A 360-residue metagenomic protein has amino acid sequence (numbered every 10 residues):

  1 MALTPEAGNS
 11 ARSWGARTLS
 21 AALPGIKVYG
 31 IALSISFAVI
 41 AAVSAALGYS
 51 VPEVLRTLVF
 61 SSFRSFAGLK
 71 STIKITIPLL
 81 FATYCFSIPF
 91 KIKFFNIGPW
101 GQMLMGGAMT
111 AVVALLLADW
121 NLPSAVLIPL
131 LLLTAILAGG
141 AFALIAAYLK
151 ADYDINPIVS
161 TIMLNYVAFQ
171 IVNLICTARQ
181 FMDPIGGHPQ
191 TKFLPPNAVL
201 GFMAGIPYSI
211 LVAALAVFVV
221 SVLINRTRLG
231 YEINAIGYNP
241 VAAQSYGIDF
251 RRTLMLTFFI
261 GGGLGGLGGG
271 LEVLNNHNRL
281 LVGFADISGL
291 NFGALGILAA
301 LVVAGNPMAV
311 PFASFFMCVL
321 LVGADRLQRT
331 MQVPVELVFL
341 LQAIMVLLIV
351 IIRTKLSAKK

Functional and structural regions predicted by a protein language model:
M1-I35, A41-A42, Y238, S245 (+2 more regions): Cytosolic-side transmembrane-helix boundaries in multi-pass membrane proteins
Y29-A45, L79-F86, G107-V113, A135-A141 (+6 more regions): Hydrophobic core segments of alpha-helical transmembrane domains in multi-pass membrane transport and ion-translocation
V39-F60, A178-Q190: Interfacial/capping segments of alpha-helical transmembrane domains
A42-L47, E53, S62-L116, I136-D154 (+4 more regions): Single transmembrane alpha-helix segments in multi-pass membrane proteins
S71, I75, P99-G107, L127 (+6 more regions): Alpha-helical transmembrane segments of multi-pass membrane proteins, especially transporters and channels
P157-R226: Transmembrane helix-bundle core of multi-pass membrane transporters and related energy-transducing complexes
M203-L280, P307-M308, F312: Helix-loop-helix "hairpin" substructures at the membrane interface of multi-pass membrane proteins
G265-L267, N275-L340: Transmembrane alpha-helical segments in multi-pass inner-membrane proteins
